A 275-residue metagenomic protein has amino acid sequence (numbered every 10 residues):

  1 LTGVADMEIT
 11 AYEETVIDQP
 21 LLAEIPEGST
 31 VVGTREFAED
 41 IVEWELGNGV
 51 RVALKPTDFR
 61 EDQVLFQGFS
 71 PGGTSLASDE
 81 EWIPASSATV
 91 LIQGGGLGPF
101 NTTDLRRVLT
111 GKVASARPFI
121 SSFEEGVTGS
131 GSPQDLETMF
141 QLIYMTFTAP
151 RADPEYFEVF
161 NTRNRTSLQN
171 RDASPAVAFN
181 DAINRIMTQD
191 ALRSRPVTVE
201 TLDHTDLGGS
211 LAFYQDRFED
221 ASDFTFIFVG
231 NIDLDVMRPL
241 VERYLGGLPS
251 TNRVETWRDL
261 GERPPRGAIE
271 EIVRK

Functional and structural regions predicted by a protein language model:
L1, R60-Q93, L97-A149, F160-Q169 (+2 more regions): M16 family metallopeptidases and their MPP-like homologs
L1-S78, T225-I227, I232-R274: Proteolytic maturation boundary segments
E36, L202-G209: Short secondary-structure boundary/capping elements
E43-E45, V108, P118, D216-E219 (+2 more regions): A general structural signal for short secondary-structure junctions and capping/turn motifs
N180-D181, A191, G208-Y244: Non-catalytic, conformational "gating/processing" segments within enzyme and secreted inhibitor domains
